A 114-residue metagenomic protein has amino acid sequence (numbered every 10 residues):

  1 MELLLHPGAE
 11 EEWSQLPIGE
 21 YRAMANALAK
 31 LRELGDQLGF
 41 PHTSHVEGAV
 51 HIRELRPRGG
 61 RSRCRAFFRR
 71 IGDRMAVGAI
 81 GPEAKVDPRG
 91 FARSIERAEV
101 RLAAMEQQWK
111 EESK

Functional and structural regions predicted by a protein language model:
M1-R63, G72-A76, P82-K114: Basic, Lys/Arg-enriched alpha-helical interface segments
A66: Hydrophobic/aromatic beta-strand elements that line small-molecule binding cavities or substrate pockets in beta-rich
R69: Conserved Hanks-type protein kinase catalytic core
